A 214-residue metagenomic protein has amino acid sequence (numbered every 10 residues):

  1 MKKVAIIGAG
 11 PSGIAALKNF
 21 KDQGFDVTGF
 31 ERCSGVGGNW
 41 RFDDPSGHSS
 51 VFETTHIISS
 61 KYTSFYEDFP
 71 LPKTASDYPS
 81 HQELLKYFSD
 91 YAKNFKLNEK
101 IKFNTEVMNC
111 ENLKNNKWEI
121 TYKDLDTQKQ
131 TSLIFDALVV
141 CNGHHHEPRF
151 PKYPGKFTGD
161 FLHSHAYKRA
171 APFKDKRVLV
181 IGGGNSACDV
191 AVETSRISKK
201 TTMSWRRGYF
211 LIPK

Functional and structural regions predicted by a protein language model:
M1-K3, N104, D175: Phosphate-coordination loops involved in phosphoryl transfer and adenosine-cofactor binding
A5-V36, R41, S132-L133, L138-K214: Rossmann-like dinucleotide-binding core of oxidoreductases
S34, N39-D90, S204-K214: Glycine-rich active-site loop/strand segments that organize a redox cofactor
T55-I58, K96, Y153-F157: Short, conserved catalytic or adaptor-binding loops enriched in Gly and charged residues
T63, I101-K102, G159-L162: Conserved beta-strand scaffold positions in the cores of enzyme catalytic domains, especially in NTP/NDP-utilizing
P70, M108, K114, A166-R169 (+1 more regions): Residue-level detector of flexible, active-site-proximal loop/helix-junction positions within diverse enzyme catalytic
S76-H145: Feature captures the FAD/FMN-dependent oxidoreductase FAD-binding
